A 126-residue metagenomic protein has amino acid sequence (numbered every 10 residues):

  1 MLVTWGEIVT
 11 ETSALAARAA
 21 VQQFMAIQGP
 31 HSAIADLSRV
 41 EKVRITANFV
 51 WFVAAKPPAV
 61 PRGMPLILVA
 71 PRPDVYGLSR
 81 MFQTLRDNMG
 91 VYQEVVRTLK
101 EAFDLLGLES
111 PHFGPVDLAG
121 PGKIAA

Functional and structural regions predicted by a protein language model:
M1-A126: Amphipathic, Lys/Arg-enriched alpha-helical "gate/interface" segment within cytosolic domains that mediates
